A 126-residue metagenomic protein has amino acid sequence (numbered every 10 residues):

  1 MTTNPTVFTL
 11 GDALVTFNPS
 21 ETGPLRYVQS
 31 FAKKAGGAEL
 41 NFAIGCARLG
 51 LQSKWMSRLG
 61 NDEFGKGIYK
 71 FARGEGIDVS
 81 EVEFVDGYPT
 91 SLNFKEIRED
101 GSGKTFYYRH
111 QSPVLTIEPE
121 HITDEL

Functional and structural regions predicted by a protein language model:
M1-T2, L126: Flexible, charged surface loops at secondary-structure boundaries
T2-I77, T105, I117-P119: Glycine-rich phosphate/adenosyl-contacting loop at the front of the ribokinase-like
N4, P89-S91, S102: A structure-centric signal for secondary-structure junctions around beta-strands
I44, L92-E96: Short beta-strand scaffold segments in enzyme catalytic cores
R58-F64, D86-Y88, Q111-P113: Acidic, glycine-rich active-site loops and adjacent beta-strand->loop/helix elements that engage anionic groups
Y69-Y88, R98: A glycine-rich helix N-cap at a beta->alpha junction
E96-L126: Conserved phosphate-binding/catalytic loop of the ribokinase/pfkB sugar-kinase fold
